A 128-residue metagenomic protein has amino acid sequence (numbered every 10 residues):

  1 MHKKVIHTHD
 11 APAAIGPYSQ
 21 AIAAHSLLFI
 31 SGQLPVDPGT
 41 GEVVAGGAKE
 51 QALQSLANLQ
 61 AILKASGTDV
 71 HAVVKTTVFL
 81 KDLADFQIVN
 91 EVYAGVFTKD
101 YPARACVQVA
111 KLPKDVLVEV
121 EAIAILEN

Functional and structural regions predicted by a protein language model:
H2-N128: Short, polar/acidic, helix-capping and beta-turn segments at strand->helix junctions that line the mouths
